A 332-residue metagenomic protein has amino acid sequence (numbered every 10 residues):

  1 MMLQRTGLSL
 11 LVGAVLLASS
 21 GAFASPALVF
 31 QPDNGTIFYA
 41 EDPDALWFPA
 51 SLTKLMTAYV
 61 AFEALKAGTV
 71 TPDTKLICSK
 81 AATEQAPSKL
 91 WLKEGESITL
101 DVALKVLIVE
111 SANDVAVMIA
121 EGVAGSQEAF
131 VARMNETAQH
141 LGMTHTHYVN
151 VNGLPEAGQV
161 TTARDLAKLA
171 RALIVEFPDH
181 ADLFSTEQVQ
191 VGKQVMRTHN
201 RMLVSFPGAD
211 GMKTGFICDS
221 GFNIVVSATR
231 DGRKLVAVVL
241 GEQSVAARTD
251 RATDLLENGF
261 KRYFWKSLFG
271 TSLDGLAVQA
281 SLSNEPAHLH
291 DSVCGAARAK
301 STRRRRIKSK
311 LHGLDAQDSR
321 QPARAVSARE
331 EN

Functional and structural regions predicted by a protein language model:
M1-L3: N-terminal secretory signal peptides that target proteins for export/translocation
R5-T6, L55: Hydrophobic alpha-helical segments, especially transmembrane helices and their immediate juxtamembrane helical caps
T6-G7, A50: Glycine/alanine-rich phosphate-binding loops at beta-alpha junctions
G7-S19: Bacterial N-terminal signal peptides
A18-R164, L173-I174: Active-site-adjacent loops and short helices of periplasmic peptidoglycan-processing enzymes
M143-H147, V151, P155-N332: Domain-terminus/edge residues, biased toward the C-terminal soluble/receptor-binding domains of extracytoplasmic
